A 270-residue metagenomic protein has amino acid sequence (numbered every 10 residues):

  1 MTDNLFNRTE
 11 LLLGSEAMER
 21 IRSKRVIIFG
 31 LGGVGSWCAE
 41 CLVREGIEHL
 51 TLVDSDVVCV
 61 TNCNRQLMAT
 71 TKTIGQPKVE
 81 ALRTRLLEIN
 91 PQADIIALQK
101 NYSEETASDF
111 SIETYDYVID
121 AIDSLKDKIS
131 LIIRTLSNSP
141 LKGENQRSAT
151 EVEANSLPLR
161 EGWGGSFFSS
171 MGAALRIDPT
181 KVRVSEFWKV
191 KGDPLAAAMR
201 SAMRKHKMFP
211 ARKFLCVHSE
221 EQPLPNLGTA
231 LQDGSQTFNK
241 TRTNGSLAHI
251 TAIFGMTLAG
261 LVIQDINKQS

Functional and structural regions predicted by a protein language model:
M1-I27: N-terminal charged helix/coil linker that caps or initiates catalytic domains
T2, F110-Y117, I122-L131, F167 (+3 more regions): Glycine-rich phosphate/adenylate-binding loop
I28-G30, V53: Conserved N-terminal Rossmann-fold NAD(P)-binding element of oxidoreductases
V34: Hydrophobic/small residue at the entry helix of a nucleotide-binding pocket
R44-H49: Conserved S-adenosyl-L-methionine
L52-I89: Glycine-rich phosphate-binding loop and adjoining beta1-alpha1-beta2 segment of Rossmann-like nucleotide-binding folds
Q99-A107: Conserved SAM/SAH-binding loop
K142-E144, R160-G162: Glycine-biased, low-complexity coil/linker segments
